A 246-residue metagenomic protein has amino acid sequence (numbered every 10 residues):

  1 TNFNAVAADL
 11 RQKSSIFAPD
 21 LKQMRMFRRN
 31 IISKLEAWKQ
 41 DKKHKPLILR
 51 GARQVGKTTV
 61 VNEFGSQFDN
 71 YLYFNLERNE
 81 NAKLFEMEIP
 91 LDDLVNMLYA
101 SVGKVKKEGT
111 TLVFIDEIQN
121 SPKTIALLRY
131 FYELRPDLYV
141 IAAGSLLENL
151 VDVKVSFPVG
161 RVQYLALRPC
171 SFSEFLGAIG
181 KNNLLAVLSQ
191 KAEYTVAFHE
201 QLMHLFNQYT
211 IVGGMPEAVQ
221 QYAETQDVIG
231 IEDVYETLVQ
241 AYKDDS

Functional and structural regions predicted by a protein language model:
T1-A5, D9-D20, G177-S246: Interdomain hinge/linker elements that couple catalytic modules in large macromolecular machines
F3, K13-Q40: N-terminal pre-Walker A segment at the start of P-loop NTPase domains
L49: Hydrophobic anchor at the beta1->P-loop junction of P-loop NTPases
K57: Conserved lysine of the Walker
V60, F64: Hydrophobic positions on the alpha1 helix immediately C-terminal to the Walker A/P-loop
R78-G109: Short glycine-rich substrate-engagement loop in P-loop NTPases that contacts/grips substrate
F114, Y139-S145, A166: Structural recognition of the conserved hydrophobic beta-strand(s) that form the central parallel beta-sheet of P-loop
E148-Y164, L176-K181: Short regulatory helix/loop adjacent to the ATP-binding pocket of P-loop NTPases
